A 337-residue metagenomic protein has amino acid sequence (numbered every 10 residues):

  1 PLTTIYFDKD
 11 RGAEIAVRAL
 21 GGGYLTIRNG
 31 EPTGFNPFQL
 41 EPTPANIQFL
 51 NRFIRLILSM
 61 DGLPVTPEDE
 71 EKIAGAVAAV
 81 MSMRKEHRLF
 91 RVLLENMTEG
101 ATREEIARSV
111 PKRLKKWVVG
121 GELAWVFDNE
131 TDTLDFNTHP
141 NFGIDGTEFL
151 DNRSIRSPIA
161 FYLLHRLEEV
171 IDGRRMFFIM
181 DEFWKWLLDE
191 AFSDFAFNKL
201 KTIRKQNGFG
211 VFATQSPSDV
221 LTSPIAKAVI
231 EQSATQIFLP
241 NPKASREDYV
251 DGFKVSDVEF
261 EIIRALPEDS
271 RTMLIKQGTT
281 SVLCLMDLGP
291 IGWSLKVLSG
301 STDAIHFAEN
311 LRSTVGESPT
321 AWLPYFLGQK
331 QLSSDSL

Functional and structural regions predicted by a protein language model:
L2, L187-L188, I237: A generic structural signal for short
L2, R175, A226-A228: Hydrophobic/aromatic side chains embedded in well-ordered alpha-helices
T3-F7: Conserved RecA-like ASCE P-loop NTPase motor core of nucleic-acid helicases/translocases
K9-G208, F212, L221-P224, R264-T279 (+1 more regions): P-loop NTPase motor domains
A107-V110, P217-L337: C-terminal regions of RecA-like/P-loop NTPase motor modules
